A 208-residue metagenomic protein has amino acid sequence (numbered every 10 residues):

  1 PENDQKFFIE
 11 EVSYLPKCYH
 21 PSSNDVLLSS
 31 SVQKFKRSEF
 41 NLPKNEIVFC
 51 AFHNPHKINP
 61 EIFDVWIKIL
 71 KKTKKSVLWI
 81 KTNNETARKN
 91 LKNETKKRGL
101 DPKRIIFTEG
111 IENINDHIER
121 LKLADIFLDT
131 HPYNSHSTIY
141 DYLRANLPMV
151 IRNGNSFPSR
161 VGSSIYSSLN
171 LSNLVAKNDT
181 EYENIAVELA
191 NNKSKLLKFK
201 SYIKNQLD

Functional and structural regions predicted by a protein language model:
P1, Y19-H20, N54-K57, E85 (+5 more regions): Short, glycine-/Ser/Thr-/acidic-enriched flexible segments
P1-C18: Conserved nucleotide-diphosphate donor binding/catalytic pocket of glycan-assembly enzymes
E2-D4, S23-L28, K96, N155 (+1 more regions): Proline-centered turn/helix-capping motifs that create local helix->coil transitions or kinks
K6, F63, K92, I139-Y142 (+1 more regions): Short amphipathic alpha-helical segments
S13, I106, N173-V175: Structural signal for short hydrophobic segments within the conserved structured cores of catalytic domains across
C18-N113, R120-K122: Conserved catalytic-core segment of nucleotide-activated headgroup transferases in glycan assembly
P102, I126, T130-L207: Catalytic binding pocket for nucleotide-activated donors in carbohydrate/polymer assembly enzymes
N113-A124, Y140, R144: Short acidic alpha-helix that forms the nucleotide-activated donor recognition element in Leloir-type transferases
